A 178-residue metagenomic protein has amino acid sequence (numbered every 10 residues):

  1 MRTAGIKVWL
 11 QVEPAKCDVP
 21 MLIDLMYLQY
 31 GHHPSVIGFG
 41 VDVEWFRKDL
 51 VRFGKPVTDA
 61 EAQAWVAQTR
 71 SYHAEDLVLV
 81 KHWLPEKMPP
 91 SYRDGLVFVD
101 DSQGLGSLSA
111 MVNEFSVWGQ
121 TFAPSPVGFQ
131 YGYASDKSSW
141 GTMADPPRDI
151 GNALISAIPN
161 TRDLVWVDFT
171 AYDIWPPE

Functional and structural regions predicted by a protein language model:
M1-A4, A15-G38, Q68: An active-site-proximal structural segment forming one wall of the substrate-binding cleft that immediately precedes
A4-P20, V66-M88, D101, P126-D136: Aromatic-lined carbohydrate-recognition surfaces of secreted/lumenal glycan-active proteins
A4-V8, H33-I37, A74-V78, D94-G95 (+2 more regions): Short, well-ordered coil/turn segments that N-cap beta-strands
C17-D18, F53-E61, A110, P146: Alpha-helix N-cap and loop-to-helix initiation/capping positions
L22-L28, L84-M111: Substrate-binding cleft/loops of secretory-pathway carbohydrate-active enzymes
L22-Q29, T58-W65, T69, E114-W118 (+1 more regions): A general structural detector for well-ordered alpha-helical segments in enzyme core domains, enriched
Y27-P56: Active-site groove signature of glycoside hydrolases
Q103-E178: Substrate-binding cleft of secreted/luminal carbohydrate-active enzymes
